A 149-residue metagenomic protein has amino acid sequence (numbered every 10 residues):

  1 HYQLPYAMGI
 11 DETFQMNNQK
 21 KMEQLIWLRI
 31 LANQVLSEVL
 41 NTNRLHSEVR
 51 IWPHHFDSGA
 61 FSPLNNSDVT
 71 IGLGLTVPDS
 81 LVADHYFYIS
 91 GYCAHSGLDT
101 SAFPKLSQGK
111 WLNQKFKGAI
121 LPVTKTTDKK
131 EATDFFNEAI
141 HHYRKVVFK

Functional and structural regions predicted by a protein language model:
H1, P63-I71, T124-K129: Generic structural signal for short, solvent-exposed loop/turn connectors between secondary structure elements
H1-I10, A83, Y88-T126: An exposed acidic His-Trp-rich patch
H1-N43: Surface-exposed beta-loop interaction hotspot
W27-L98: Secondary-shell segments that build the walls of catalytic and ion/ligand-binding clefts
Q114-K149: TerminUS-proximal long segments
